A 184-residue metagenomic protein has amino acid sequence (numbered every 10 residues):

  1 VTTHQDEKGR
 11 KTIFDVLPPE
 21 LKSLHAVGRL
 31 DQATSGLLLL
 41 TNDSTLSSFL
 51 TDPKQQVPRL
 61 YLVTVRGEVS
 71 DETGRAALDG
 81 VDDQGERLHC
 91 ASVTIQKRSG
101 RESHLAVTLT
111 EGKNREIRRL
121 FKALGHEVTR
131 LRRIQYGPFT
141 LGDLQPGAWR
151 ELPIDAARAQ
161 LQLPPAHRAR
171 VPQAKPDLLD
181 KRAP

Functional and structural regions predicted by a protein language model:
V1-P184: Basic, flexible Lys/Arg- and Gly-enriched helix-loop patches that mediate nucleic-acid binding at interfaces with rRNA
